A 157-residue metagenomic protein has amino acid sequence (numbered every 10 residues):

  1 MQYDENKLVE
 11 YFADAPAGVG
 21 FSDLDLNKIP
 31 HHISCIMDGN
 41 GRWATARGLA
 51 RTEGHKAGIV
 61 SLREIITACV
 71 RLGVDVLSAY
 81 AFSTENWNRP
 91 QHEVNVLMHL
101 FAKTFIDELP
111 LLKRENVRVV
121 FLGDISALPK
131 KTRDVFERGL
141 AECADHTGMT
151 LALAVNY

Functional and structural regions predicted by a protein language model:
M1-Y157: Flexible, compositionally biased loop and terminal segments
